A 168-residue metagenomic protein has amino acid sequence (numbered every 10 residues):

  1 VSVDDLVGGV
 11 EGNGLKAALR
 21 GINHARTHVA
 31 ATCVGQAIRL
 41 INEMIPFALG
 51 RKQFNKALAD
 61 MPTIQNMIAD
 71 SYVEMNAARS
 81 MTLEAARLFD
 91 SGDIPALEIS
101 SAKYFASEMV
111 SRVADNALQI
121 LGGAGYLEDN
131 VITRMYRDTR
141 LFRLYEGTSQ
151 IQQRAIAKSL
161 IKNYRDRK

Functional and structural regions predicted by a protein language model:
V1-N76, F142, I151, K158 (+1 more regions): Glycine-rich beta->alpha junctions and the first turn(s) of the following alpha-helix
G12, H24, I94-A96, D115 (+1 more regions): Active-site lining segments that contact anionic ligands and/or coordinate catalytic metals
N13, V34, F54, S91 (+2 more regions): Short glycine-rich loop/turn motifs that provide flexible caps or phosphate-binding loops at active sites
G21, D60, D93-I94, E98 (+2 more regions): Residue-level "hotspot" positions that anchor or transmit function at local structural transition points
V34, I41, Q65, R79-T82 (+3 more regions): Hydrophobic face of alpha-helices
M44, A85, Y136-R140: Short alpha-helical scaffolding segments that buttress acidic/His motifs in well-ordered protein cores
I45-A59, Y72-F105, L118-L121: C-terminal helix-coil-helix/basic helical segment that borders enzyme active sites and/or dimer interfaces and provides
S100-K168: Alpha-helix capping/hinge segments and adjacent helical runs
